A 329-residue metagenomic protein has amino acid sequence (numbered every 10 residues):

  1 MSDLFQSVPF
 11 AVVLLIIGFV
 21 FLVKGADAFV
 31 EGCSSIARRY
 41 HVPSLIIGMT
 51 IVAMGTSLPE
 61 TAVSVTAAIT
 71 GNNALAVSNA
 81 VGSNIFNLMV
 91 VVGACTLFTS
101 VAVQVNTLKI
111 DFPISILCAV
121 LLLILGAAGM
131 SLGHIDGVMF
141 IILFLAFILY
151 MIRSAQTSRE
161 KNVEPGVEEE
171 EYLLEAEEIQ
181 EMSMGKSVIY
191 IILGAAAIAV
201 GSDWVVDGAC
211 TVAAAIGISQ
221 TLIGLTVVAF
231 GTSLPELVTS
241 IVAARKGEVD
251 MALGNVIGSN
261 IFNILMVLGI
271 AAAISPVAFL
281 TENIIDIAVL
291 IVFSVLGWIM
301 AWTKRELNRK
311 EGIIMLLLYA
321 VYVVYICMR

Functional and structural regions predicted by a protein language model:
M1-R329: Hydrophobic alpha-helical segments, chiefly the membrane-spanning helices and signal/signal-anchor peptides
